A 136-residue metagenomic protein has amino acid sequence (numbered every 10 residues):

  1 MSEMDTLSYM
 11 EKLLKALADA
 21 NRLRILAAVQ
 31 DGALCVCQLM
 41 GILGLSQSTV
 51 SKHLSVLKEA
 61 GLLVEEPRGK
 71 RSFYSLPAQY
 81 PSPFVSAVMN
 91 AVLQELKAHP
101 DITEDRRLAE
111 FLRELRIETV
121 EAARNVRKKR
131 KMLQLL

Functional and structural regions predicted by a protein language model:
M1-D5, Q79-L136: C-terminal regulatory/oligomerization modules of transcriptional regulators
S8-T49, R71-P81: N-terminal helix-turn-helix DNA-binding core of bacterial DNA-binding proteins
G41, K52, K58-E59: Alpha-helical residues within the helix-turn-helix
L43, L54, R106: Short amphipathic alpha-helical/adjacent loop interface patches that line ligand and macromolecule-binding sites
E59-R68, S75-P77: Beta-hairpin "wing" of winged helix-turn-helix
